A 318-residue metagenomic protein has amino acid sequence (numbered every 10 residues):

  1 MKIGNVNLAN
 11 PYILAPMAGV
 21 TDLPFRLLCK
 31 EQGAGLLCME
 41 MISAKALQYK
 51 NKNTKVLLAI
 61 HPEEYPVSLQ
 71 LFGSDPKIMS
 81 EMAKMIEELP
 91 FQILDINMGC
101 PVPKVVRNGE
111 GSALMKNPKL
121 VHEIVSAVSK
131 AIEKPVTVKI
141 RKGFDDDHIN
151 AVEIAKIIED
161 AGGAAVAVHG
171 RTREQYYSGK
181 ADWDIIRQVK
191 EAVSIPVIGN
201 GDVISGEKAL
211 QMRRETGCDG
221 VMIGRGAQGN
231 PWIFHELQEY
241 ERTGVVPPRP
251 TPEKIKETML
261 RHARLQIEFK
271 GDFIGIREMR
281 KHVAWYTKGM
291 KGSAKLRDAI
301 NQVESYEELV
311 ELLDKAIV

Functional and structural regions predicted by a protein language model:
M1-I13, L47-V67, C100, K104-N108 (+2 more regions): N-terminal small/glycine-rich loop or linker at the start of catalytic domains across soluble metabolic enzymes
M1-K2, M17-Q92: Glycine-rich, positively charged N-terminal anion/phosphate-binding segment
G4, L8, Y12, A18 (+6 more regions): Alpha/beta catalytic cores of nucleotide-metabolism and tRNA/nucleoside-modifying enzymes
Y12-P16, L37-M39, V67-L71, L94 (+4 more regions): Hydrophobic faces of well-ordered beta-strands that scaffold small-molecule active sites in alpha/beta enzyme cores
M17-G19, I42-A44, F72-S74, G99-P101 (+4 more regions): Active-site beta-loop-alpha junctions enriched in small/polar residues
S80-L94, M98-E110, K119-I195: Alpha/beta enzyme core
N117-L120, I124, T258-M259, M279: Hydrophobic alpha-helical membrane-association signature
